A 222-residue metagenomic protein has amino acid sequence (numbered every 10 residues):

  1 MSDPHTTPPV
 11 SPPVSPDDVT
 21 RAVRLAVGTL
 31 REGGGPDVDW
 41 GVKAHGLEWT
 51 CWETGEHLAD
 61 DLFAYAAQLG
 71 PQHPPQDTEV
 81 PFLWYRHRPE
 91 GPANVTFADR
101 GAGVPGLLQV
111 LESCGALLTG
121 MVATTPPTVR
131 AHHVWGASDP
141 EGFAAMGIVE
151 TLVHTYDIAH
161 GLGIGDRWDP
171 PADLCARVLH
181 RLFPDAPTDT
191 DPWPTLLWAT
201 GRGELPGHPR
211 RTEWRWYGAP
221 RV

Functional and structural regions predicted by a protein language model:
S2-T50, A67-H87, G91, A102-V222: Structured surface interface patches that mediate subunit assembly and partner/cofactor docking
H57-D60, E150: Short, residue-level hotspots on alpha-helical faces of the histone-fold and other alpha-helical interaction modules
A59, F63-A67: An amphipathic alpha-helix adjacent to DNA-recognition modules
A93-A98: Penicillin-binding protein/beta-lactamase superfamily catalytic region
